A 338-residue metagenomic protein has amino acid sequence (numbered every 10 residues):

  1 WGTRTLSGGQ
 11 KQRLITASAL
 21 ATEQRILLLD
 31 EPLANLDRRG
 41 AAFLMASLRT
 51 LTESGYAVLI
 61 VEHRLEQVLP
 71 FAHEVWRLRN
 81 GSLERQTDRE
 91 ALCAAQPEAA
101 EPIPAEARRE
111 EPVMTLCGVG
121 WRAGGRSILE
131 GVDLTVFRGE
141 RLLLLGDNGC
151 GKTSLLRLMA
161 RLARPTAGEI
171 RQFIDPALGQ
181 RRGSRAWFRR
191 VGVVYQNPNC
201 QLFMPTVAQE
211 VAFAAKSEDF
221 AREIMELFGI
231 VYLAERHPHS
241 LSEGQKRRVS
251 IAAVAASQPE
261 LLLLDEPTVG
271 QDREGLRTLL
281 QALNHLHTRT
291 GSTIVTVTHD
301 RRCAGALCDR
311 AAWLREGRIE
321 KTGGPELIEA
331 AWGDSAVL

Functional and structural regions predicted by a protein language model:
G2-L6, H237-L241, Q245: Conserved ABC ATPase signature
T16, I251-A252: Hydrophobic anchor residue at the start of the ABC signature
L20, V254-A255: ABC ATPase C-loop
L27-D30, L262-D265: Catalytic Walker B motif of ABC-type/P-loop ATPase nucleotide-binding domains
E62-H63, T298-H299: H-loop/switch region of ABC-family ATPase nucleotide-binding domains
A160: Helix-to-loop junction immediately C-terminal to a conserved catalytic motif
E169-A186: ABC ATPase NBD Q-loop/coupling interface
D219-L233: Conserved ABC ATPase "signature" region
